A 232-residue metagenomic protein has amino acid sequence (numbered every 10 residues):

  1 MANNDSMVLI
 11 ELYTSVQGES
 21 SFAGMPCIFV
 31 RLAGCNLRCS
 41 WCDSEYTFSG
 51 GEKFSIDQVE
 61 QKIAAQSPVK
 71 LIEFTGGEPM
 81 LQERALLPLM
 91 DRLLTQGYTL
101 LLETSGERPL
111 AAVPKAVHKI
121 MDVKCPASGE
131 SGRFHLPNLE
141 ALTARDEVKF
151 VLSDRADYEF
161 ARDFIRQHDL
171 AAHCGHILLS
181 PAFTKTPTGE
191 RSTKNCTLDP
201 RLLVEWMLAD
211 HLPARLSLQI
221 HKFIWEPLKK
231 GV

Functional and structural regions predicted by a protein language model:
M1-F29, A33, L37-W41, A209 (+3 more regions): Flexible, acidic/Gly-rich N-terminal and inter-domain linker regions that tether and position cofactor-handling modules
D5-L12, V16-E19, N36, S40 (+7 more regions): Residue-level signal for well-ordered alpha-helical segments
M7-E11, P26-C27, L37-H118: Conserved Radical SAM active-site core
Q17, E60-A64, R166: Generic structural signal for well-ordered alpha-helical scaffold segments
L32-A33, Q61-I63, R133-F134: Short hydrophobic/aromatic-rich motifs at helix boundaries and adjacent loops
A33, G76, L152: Conserved residues at beta->alpha junctions
L81-V232: Conserved AdoMet/S-adenosylmethionine-binding subsite of the radical SAM
